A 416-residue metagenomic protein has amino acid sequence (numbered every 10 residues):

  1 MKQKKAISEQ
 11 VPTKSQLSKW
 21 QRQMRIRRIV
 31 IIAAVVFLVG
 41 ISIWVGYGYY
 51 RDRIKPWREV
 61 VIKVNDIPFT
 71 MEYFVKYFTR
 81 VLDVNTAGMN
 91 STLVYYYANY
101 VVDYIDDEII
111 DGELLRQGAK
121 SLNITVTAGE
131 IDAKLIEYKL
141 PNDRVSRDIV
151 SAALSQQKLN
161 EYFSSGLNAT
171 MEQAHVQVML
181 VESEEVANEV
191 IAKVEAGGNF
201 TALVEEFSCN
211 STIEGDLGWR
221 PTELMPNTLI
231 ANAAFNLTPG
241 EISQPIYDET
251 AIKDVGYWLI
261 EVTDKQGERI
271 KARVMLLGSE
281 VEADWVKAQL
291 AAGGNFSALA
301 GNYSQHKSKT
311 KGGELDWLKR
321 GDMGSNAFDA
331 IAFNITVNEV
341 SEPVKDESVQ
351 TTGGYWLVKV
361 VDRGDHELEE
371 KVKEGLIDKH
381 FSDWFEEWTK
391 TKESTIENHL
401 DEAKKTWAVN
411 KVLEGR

Functional and structural regions predicted by a protein language model:
M1-S15: N-terminal intrinsically disordered, acidic low-complexity segments at the extreme N-terminus
V11-I32, S42-W57, N142-E182, V186-E189 (+4 more regions): PPIase-associated folding chaperone regions across multiple families
F37-I41: Hydrophobic/aromatic interaction determinants used to assemble and anchor large protein complexes
Y49-A153: N-terminal targeting/tethering segments
Y95-D107, S211, G294, G301-G313 (+1 more regions): A short, charged
K139-V145, T201-A202, N210-L217, H306-G313: Secretory-pathway/luminal and periplasmic proteins that interact with or process carbohydrate-rich
D216-A231, E314-G321: N-terminal entry motif of extracellular EGF-like repeats
